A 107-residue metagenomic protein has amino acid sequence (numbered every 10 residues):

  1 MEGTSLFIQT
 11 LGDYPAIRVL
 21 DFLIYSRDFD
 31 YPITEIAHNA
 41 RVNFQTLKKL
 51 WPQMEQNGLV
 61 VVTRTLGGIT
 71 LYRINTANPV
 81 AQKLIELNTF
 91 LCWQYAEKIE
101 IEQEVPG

Functional and structural regions predicted by a protein language model:
F7-A16, P32, T63-L87: Short, cationic-aromatic polyanion-contact patches
I17-F22: Pre-recognition alpha-helix immediately N-terminal to the DNA-recognition helix within helix-turn-helix or winged-helix
I24-F29: Short helix-capping/hinge SLiMs at alpha-helix to coil transitions
E35-H38: A short acidic, leucine-rich amphipathic alpha-helix
N43-T46: Short coil turns linking two alpha-helices in DNA-binding domains
K48-P52: Short, hydrophobic-biased segments on the C-terminal half of alpha helices that form "recognition helices"
E55-T65: A short, conserved structural fragment
P79-G107: Amphipathic alpha-helical dimerization/coiled-coil segments that flank or bridge DNA-binding/regulatory modules
